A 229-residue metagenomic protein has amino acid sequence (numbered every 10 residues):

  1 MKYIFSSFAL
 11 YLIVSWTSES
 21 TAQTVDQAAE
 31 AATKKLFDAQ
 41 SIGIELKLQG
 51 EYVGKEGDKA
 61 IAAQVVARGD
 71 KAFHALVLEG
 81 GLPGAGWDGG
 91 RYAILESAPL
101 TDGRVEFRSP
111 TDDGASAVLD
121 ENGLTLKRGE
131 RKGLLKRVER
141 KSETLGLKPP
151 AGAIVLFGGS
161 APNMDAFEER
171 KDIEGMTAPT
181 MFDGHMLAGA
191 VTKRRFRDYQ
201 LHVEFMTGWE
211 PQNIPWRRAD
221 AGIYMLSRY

Functional and structural regions predicted by a protein language model:
M1-I4: Positively charged n-region of N-terminal signal peptides that target proteins for export
S6-S15: Bacterial N-terminal signal peptides
L10, D38-S41, L147-K148, V191: Generic detector of short alpha-helix boundary/capping microenvironments and adjacent low-complexity segments
S20-T24: Boundary at the C-terminal end of the N-terminal hydrophobic targeting segment
D26-L119: Central antiparallel beta-sheet cores of small beta-barrel/beta-sandwich binding domains
Q27-A28, L82-Y229: Carbohydrate-interacting regions of secretory-pathway proteins
